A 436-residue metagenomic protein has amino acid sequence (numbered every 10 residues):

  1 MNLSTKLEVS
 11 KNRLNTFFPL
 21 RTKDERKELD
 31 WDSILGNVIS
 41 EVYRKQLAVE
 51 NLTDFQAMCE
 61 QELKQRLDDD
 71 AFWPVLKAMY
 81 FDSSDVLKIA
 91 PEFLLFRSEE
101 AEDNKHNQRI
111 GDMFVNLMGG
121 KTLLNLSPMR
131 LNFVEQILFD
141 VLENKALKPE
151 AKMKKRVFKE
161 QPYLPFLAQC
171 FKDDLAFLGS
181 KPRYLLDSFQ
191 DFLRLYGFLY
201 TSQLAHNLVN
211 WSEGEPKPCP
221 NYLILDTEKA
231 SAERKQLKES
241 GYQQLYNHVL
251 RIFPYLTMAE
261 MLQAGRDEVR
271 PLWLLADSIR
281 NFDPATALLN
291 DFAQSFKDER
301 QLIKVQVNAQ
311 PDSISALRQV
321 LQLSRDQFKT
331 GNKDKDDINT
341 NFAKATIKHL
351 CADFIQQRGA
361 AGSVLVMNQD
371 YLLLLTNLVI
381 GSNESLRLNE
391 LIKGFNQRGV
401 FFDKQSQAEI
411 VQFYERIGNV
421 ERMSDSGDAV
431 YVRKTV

Functional and structural regions predicted by a protein language model:
N2-N210: An N-terminal, globular interaction/scaffold subdomain
L186-V307: Long, internal scaffold/assembly segments composed of regular secondary structure
P284-V366: Long, low-complexity, charged/polar intrinsically disordered regions in eukaryotic proteins
A345-Y371, Q412-V436: Charged low-complexity interaction tracts in eukaryotic proteins
V366-E384: Positively charged, polyanion-binding regions of nucleic-acid-associated proteins
E384-R398: Short acidic, hydrophobic short linear motifs in intrinsically disordered regions
V400-F413: Short amphipathic alpha-helical interaction segments
